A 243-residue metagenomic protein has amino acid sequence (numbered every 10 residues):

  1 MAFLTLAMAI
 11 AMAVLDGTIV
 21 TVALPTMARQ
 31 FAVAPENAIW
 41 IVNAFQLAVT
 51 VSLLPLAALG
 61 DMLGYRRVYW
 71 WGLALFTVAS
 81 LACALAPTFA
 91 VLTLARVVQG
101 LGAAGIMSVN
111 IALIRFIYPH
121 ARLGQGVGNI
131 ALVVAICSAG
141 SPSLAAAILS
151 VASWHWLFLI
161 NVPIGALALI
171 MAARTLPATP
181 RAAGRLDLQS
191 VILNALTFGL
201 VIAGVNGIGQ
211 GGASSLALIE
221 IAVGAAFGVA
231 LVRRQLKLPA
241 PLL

Functional and structural regions predicted by a protein language model:
M1-R174: Transmembrane-helix bundle of Major Facilitator Superfamily
S150-L243: Hydrophobic transmembrane-helix bundles of small-molecule transporters
